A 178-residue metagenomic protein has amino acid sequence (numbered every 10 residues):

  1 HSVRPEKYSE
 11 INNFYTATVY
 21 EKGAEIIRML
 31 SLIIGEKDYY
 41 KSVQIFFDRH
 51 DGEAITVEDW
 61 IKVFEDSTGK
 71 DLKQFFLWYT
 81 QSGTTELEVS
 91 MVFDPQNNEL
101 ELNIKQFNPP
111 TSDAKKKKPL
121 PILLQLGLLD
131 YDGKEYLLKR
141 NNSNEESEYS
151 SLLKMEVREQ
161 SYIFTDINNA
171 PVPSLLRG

Functional and structural regions predicted by a protein language model:
V3-E6, T18, G23-I26, K37-Y40 (+1 more regions): Non-catalytic accessory/interaction domains
Y8-N13, V43-F46: Glycine- and acidic
S31-E36: Acidic, glycine-rich low-complexity/disordered segments
